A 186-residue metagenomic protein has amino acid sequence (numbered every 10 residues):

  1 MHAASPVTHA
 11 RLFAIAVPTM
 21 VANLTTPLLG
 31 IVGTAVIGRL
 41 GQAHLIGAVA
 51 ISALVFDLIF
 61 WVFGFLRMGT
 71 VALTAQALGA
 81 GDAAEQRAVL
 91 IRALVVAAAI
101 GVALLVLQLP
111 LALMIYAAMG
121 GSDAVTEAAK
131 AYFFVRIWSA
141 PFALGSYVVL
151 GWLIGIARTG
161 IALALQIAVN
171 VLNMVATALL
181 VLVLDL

Functional and structural regions predicted by a protein language model:
M1-A16, T74-P141, L172-V175, L179-L186: Short alpha-helical transmembrane segments in multi-pass integral membrane proteins
H9-L28, V32, V55-V62, W138 (+1 more regions): Residue-level signal for short hydrophobic patches within transmembrane helices of multi-pass membrane transporters
N23-I31, L40, L105, L109 (+1 more regions): Recurrent gating helices in multi-pass secondary carriers
L28-I31, R39-A43, A77-A80, G155-A157 (+1 more regions): Helix-loop interface residues and adjacent transmembrane-helix termini in multi-pass membrane transporters, primarily
I37-D57, D123-A131: Interfacial/gating helices of multi-pass transporter permease domains
R39-L40, S52, A77, A118 (+2 more regions): Amphipathic alpha-helical segments that mediate coupling or scaffolding at interfaces
I46-V106, S146-A162: Small-residue-rich hydrophobic transmembrane alpha-helices
V135-G155, A162-N173: Short runs within selected transmembrane alpha-helices of multi-pass transporters and secretion channels
